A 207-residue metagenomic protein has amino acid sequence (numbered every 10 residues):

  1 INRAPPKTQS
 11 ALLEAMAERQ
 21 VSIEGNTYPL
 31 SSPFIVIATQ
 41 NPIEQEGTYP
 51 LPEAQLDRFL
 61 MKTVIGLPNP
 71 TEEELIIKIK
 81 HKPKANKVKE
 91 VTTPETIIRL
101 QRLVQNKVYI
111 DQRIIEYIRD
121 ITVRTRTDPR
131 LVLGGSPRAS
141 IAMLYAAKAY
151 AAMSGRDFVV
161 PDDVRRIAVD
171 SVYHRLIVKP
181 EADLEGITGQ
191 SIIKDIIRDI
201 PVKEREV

Functional and structural regions predicted by a protein language model:
N2-A4, T8-A11, M16-T92, I97-K107 (+1 more regions): Canonical AAA+ ATPase core
A11, I76, Y117-D120, A146 (+2 more regions): Alpha-helical scaffold segments in soluble metabolic enzymes
A17, K78, K82, V123-T127 (+2 more regions): Residues at helix-coil transition
L51, E72, T92, Y109 (+5 more regions): Alpha-helix N-cap and coil->helix boundary residues
I76-I77, I118, T122, I167-V172: Short alpha-helical scaffolding segments that buttress acidic/His motifs in well-ordered protein cores
V88-M143: Conserved AAA+ ATPase small/helical "lid" subdomain
R126-V207: C-terminal engagement/docking regions of AAA+ P-loop ATPases
